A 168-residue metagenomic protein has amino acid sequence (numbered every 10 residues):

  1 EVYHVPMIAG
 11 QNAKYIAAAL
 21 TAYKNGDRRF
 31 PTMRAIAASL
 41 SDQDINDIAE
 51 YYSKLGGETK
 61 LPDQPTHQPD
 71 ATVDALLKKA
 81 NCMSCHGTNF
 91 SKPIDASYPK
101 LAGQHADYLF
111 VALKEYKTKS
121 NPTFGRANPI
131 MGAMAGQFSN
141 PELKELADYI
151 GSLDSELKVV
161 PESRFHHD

Functional and structural regions predicted by a protein language model:
E1, I45, I94-D95, F124 (+1 more regions): Alpha-helix N-cap/helix-start motif
E1-R28, R34-S39, A75, G87-S120 (+1 more regions): Gly/Gly-Pro-rich "capping" loops immediately C-terminal to redox-active cysteine motifs in periplasmic/lumenal
A22, Y51-K54, K79, T88 (+2 more regions): Residues within well-ordered alpha-helical secondary structure of globular protein domains
P31-I36, L61-Q68, G125-M131, V160-F165: Short, tandemly repeated low-complexity microdomains enriched for cysteine and small residues
A38-L61, M134-S163: C-terminal capping alpha-helices of c-type cytochrome domains
D47, L61-Q64, M83, P122: Intrinsic, low-complexity N-terminal interaction/targeting segments
P65-F90, H105, E162-D168: Sequence/structural segment immediately N-terminal to covalent heme-attachment motifs in c-type and related
